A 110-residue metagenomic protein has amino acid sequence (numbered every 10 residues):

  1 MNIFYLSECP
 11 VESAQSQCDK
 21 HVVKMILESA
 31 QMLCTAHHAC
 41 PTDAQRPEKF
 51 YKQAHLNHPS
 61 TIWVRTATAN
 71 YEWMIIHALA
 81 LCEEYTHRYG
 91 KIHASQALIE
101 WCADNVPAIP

Functional and structural regions predicted by a protein language model:
M1-R88, H93: An N-terminal structural lobe/cap that precedes and organizes the functional/catalytic core across diverse proteins
C82, R88-P110: A charged, amphipathic interaction segment
